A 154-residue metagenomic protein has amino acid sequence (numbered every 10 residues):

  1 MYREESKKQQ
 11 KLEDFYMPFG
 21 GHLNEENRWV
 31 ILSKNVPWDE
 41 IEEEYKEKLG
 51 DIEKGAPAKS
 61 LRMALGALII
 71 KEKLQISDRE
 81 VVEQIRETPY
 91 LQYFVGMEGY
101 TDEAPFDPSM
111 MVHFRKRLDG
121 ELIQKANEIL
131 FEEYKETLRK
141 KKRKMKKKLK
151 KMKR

Functional and structural regions predicted by a protein language model:
M1-P37: Charged, often Cys/His-bearing segments associated with DNA-binding zinc-finger transcription factors
E26-I69: Basic, short loop/linker segments at the boundary and entry of helix-turn-helix/winged-helix-like folds
K34, E43, Q92-Y93, D107: An anion-engaging/catalytic patch
E80-Y93: Well-ordered mid-protein domain cores that form the structural environment of catalytic cofactors
E98, D102-R154: Active-site- or DNA-interface-adjacent structural scaffold in DNA-acting proteins
